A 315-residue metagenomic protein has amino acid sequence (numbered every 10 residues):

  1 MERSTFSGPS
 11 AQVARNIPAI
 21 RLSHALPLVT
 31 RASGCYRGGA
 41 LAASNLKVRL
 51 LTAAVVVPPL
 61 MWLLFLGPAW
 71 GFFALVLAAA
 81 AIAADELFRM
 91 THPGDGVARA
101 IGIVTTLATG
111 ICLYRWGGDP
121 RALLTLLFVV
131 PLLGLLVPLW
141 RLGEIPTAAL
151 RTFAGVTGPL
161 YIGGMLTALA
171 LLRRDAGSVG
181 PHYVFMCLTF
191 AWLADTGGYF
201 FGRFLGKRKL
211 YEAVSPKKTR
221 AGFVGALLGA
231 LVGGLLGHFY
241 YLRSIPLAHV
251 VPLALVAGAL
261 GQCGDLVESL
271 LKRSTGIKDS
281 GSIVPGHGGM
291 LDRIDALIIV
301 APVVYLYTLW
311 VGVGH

Functional and structural regions predicted by a protein language model:
E2-G39: Flexible, compositionally biased loop and terminal segments
T30, L41-L255: Membrane-embedded alpha-helical bundles of polytopic integral membrane proteins
V97, A194-G197, L291-A301: Membrane-embedded alpha-helical segments of transport systems, primarily multispan ion/solute transporters
Y199-G202, K272, V300: Generic transmembrane alpha-helix signature in multi-pass membrane proteins, especially transporters/channels
S274-A296: Interfacial loop-to-transmembrane junctions
L306-H315: Juxtamembrane boundary at the C-terminal end of a transmembrane helix
